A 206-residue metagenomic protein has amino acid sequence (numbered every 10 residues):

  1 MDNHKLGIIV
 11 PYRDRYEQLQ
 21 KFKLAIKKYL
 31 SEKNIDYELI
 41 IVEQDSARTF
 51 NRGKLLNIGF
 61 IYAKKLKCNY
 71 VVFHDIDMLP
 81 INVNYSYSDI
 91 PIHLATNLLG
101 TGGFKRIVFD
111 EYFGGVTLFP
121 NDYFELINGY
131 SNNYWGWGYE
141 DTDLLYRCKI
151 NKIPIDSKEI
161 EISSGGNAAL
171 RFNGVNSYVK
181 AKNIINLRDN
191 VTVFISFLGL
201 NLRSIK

Functional and structural regions predicted by a protein language model:
H4-V10, I26, E38-I41, G59: Hydrophobic targeting segments
V10-P11, Q20, I35-S46: Short beta-strand/loop segment that forms part of the nucleotide-sugar
Y12, L98, F197-G199: Short beta-strand segments enriched in hydrophobic/aromatic residues within well-folded beta-rich domains
D14-Q18, E43-T49, I76-L79: A conserved acidic beta->alpha catalytic loop
R15-L30: Short, well-formed alpha-helical segments that are part of the catalytic scaffolds of diverse glycosyltransferases
L30, A63, C148: Hydrophobic pocket-lining residues that define ligand/cofactor binding sites across diverse proteins
N51-L56, F60, Y70-H74, M78-P154: Conserved catalytic core of nucleotide-sugar-dependent glycosyltransferases
K158-K206: Extracellular glycan-recognition modules
